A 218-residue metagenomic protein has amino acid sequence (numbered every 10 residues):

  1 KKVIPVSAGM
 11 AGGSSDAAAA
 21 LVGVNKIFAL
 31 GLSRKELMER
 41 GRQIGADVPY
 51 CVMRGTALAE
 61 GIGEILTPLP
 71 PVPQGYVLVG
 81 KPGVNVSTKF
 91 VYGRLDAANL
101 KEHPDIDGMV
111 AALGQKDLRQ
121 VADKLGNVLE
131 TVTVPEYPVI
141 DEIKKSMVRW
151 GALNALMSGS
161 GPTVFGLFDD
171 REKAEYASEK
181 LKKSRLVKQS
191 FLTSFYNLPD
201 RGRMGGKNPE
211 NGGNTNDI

Functional and structural regions predicted by a protein language model:
K1-G9, G151-N154: Short pre-catalytic strand/loop immediately N-terminal to key active-site residues, enriched for Gly-Thr
A8-E36: DPxDG-like acidic metal-binding loop motif
A20, V24, G41, I140-I143 (+1 more regions): Hydrophobic packing within well-folded, soluble alpha/beta domains
A29-P70: Glycine/threonine-rich beta-strand-loop-alpha-helix active-site module that forms ligand/phosphate-binding
M53, L58-N154, D169-K183, K188-I218: Conserved, helical-rich catalytic subdomain that frames metal- and/or nucleotide-binding sites in enzyme alpha/beta
M157, G166: Conserved SAM-binding loop
